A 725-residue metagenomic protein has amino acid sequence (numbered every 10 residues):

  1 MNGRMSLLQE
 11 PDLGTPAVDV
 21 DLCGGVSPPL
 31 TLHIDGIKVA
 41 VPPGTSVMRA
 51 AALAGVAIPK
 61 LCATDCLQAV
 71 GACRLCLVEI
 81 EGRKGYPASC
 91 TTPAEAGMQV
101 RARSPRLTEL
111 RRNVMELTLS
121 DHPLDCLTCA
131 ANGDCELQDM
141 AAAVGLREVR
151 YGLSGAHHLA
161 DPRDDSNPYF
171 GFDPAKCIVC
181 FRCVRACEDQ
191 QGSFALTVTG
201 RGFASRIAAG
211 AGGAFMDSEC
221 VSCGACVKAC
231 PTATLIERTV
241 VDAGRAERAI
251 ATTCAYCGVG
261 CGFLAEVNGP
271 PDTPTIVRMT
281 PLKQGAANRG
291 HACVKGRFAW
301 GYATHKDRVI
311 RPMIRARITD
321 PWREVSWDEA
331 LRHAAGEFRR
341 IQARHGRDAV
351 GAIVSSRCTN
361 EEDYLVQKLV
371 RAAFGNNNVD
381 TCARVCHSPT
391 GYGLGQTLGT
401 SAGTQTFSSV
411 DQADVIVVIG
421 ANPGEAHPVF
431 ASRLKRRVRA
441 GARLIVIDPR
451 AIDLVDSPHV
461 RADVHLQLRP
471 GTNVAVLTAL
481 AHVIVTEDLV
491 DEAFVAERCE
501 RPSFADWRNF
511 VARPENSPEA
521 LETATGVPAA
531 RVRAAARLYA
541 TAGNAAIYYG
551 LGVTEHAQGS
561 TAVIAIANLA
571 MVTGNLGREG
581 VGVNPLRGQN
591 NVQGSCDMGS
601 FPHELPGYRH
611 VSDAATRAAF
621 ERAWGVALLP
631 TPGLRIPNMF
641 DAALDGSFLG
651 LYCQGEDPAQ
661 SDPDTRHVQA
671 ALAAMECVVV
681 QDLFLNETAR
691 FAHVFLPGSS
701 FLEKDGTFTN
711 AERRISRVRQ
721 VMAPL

Functional and structural regions predicted by a protein language model:
N2-D21, R74-C223, V227-T253, N268: Fe-S ferredoxin-like electron-transfer domains and their immediately adjacent linker/connector regions across
N2-L30, I34, V39-P43, I58 (+1 more regions): Ubiquitin-like/PB1-type beta-grasp interaction modules and other compact soluble beta-rich domains
C23-L30, G71-C76, C257-C261: A short, compositionally biased
L30, I37-A96, P105-L110: N-terminal cofactor/phosphate-binding cores enriched in small/glycine residues, especially glycine-rich loops such as
L32-H33, A96-A102, G212, V460-L468 (+2 more regions): Short beta-alpha connecting loops at secondary-structure transitions that line or flank enzyme active sites
K38, A195, G262-L264: Short, surface-exposed charged micro-motifs
A57-T64, Q68, E237-D242, G574-G577: Active-site phosphate-binding and catalytic loops of NTP-dependent enzymes
P123, C180, R185, V241-K704 (+2 more regions): Catalytic alpha/large subunits of respiratory electron-transfer oxidoreductases, centered on bis-MGD molybdoenzymes
